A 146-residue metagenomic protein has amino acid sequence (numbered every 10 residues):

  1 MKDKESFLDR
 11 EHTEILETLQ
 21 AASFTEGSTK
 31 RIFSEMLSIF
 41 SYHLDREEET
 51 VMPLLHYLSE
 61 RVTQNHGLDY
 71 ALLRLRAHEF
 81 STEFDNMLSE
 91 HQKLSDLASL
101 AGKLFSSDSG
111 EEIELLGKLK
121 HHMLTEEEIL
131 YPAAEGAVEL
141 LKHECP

Functional and structural regions predicted by a protein language model:
M1-P146: Small-residue-biased structural context
